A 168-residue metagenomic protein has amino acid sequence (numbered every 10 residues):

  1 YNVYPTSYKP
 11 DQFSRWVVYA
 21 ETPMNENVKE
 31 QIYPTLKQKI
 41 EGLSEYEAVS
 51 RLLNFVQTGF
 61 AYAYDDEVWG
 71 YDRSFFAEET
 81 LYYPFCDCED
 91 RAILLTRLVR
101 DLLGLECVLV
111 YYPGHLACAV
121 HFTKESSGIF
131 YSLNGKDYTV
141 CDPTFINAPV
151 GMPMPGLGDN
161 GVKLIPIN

Functional and structural regions predicted by a protein language model:
Y1-E21: Structured beta-strand-rich cores of soluble
N2-V3, Y83, D87-E89, N168: Proteins with a high burden of low-complexity, intrinsically disordered sequence enriched in S/T/G/P/A and R, requiring
P5, P10, V49, Q57 (+2 more regions): Charged, low-complexity helical/coil segments in non-catalytic cytosolic or luminal regions
F13, F55, F60, F75-F76 (+4 more regions): Phenylalanine-focused residue identity feature
V17-Y83: Secondary-structure boundary elements
E41-L43, D90-N168: Hydrophobic/aromatic-rich core segments of domains that either
E47-R51, F55, D87-L94, L98: Extracytoplasmic/secreted proteins, especially bacterial periplasmic and envelope-associated proteins
